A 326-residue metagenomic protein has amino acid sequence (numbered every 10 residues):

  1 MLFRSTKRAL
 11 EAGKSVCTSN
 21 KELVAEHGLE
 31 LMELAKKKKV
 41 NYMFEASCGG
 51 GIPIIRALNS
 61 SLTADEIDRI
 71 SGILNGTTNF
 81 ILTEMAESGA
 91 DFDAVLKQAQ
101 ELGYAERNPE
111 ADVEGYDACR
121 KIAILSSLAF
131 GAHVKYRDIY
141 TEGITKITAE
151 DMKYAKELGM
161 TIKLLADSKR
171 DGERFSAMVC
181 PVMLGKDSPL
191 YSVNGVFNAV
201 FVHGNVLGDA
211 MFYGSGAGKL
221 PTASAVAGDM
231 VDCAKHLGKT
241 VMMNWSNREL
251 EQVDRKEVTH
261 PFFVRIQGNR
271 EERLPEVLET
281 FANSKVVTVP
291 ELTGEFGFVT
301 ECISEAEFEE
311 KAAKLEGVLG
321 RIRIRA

Functional and structural regions predicted by a protein language model:
M1-L2: Short, small-residue-biased leader/transition segments that mark boundaries at the very start of proteins
S5-A46: Beta-strand-loop-alpha-helix segment that lines the small-molecule cofactor/substrate pocket of alpha/beta enzymes
A9, L34-A35, A99, A155 (+2 more regions): A generic structural signal for well-ordered alpha-helical segments
E26, G49, P53, D65 (+9 more regions): Conserved active-site and cofactor/substrate-binding residues in soluble primary-metabolism enzymes
K36-D117, I124: Rossmann-like NAD(P)H-binding beta-loop-alpha module
R69-S71, N79-L82, A86, Q98 (+3 more regions): Catalytic, metal-anchored helix/loop core of enzyme active sites in primary metabolism
L96-S192, F197-A199: Substrate-binding/catalytic subdomain of NAD(P)-dependent oxidoreductase enzymes
M230-A326: A conserved regulatory-domain signal marking ACT and ACT-like small-molecule sensing domains and adjacent regulatory
